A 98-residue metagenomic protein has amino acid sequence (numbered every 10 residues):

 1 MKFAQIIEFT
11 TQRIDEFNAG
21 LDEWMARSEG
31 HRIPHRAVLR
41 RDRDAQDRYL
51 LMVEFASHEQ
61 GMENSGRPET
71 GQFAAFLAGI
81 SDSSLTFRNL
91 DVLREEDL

Functional and structural regions predicted by a protein language model:
M1-P68, A78-L98: Short S/T/G/P-rich N-terminal loop/turn motif that feeds into the first structured element of a domain
A74-F76: Helix-adjacent hinge/juxtasegments
